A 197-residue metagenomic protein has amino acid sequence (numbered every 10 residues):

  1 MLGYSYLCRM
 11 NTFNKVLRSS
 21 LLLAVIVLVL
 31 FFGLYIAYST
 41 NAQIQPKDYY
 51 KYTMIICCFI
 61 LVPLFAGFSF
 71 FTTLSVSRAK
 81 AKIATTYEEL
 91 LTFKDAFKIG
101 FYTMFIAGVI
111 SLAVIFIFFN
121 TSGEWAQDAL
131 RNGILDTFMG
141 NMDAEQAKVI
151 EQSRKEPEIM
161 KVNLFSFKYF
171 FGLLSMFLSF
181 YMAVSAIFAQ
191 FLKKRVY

Functional and structural regions predicted by a protein language model:
L2-K80: Transmembrane alpha-helical insertion/packing segments
M10-F13, Q190-Y197: Short, charged juxtamembrane terminal tails flanking transmembrane helices
I26-L34, L64-F68, A107-I115, F180 (+2 more regions): Alpha-helical transmembrane segments of multipass membrane proteins
K80-M104: Alpha-helical transmembrane segments with an aromatic anchor "belt"
A96-F119: C-terminal halves and exits of single transmembrane alpha-helices
L112-D143: Functional transmembrane-helix hotspots
N141-I159: Low-complexity, acidic polar-rich segments
E156-S179: Individual transmembrane alpha-helix segments
